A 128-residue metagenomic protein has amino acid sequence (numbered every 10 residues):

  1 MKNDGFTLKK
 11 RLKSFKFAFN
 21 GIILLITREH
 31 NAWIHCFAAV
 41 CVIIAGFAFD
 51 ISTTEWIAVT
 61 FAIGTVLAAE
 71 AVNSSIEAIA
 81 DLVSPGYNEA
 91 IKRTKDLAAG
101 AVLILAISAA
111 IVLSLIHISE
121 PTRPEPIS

Functional and structural regions predicted by a protein language model:
K2-S75, V83, Y87-E89, K95 (+1 more regions): Hydrophobic alpha-helical transmembrane segments
I116-S128: Single conserved hydrophobic/aromatic residue that forms the stacking wall/gate of nucleotide- or nucleobase-binding
